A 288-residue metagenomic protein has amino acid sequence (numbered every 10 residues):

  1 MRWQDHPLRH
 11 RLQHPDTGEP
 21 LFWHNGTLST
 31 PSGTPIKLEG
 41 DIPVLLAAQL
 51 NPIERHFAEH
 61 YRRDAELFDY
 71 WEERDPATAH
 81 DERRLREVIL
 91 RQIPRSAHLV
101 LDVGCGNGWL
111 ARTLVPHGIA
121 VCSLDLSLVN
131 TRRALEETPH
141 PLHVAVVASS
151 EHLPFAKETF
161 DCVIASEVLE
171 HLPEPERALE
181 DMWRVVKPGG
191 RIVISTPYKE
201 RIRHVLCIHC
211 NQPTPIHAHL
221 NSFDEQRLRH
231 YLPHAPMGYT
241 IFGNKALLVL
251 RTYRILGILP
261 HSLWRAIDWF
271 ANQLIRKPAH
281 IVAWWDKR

Functional and structural regions predicted by a protein language model:
M1-A156, C162-S166, L179, I241-N244 (+1 more regions): Conserved N-terminal segment of class I S-adenosyl-L-methionine
L126, N130-R133, E137-T138, P173-D181 (+2 more regions): S-adenosyl-L-methionine-dependent methyltransferase catalytic module, highlighting the catalytic core
E167-H171: Short catalytic micro-motifs in class I SAM-dependent methyltransferases
